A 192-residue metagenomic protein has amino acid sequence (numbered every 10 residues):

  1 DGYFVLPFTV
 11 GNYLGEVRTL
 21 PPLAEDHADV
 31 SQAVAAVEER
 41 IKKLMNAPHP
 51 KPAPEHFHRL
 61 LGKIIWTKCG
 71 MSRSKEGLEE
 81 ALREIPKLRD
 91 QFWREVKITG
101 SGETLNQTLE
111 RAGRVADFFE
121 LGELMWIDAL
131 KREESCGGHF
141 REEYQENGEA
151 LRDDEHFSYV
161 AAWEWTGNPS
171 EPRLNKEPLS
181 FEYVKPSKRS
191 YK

Functional and structural regions predicted by a protein language model:
D1-K192: Glycine- and aromatic-enriched mobile tails/lids
